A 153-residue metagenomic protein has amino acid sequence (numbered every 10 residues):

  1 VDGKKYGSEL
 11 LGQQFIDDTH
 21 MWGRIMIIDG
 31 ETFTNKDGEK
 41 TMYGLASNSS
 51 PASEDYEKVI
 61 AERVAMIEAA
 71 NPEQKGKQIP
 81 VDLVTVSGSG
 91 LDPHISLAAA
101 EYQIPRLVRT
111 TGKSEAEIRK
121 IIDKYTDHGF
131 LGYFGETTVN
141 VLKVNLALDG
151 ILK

Functional and structural regions predicted by a protein language model:
V1-Q103, T110, T126-H128: Flexible, solvent-exposed loop/hinge segments and secondary-structure transition points
E101-K153: Extracytoplasmic/periplasmic C-terminal soluble domains
